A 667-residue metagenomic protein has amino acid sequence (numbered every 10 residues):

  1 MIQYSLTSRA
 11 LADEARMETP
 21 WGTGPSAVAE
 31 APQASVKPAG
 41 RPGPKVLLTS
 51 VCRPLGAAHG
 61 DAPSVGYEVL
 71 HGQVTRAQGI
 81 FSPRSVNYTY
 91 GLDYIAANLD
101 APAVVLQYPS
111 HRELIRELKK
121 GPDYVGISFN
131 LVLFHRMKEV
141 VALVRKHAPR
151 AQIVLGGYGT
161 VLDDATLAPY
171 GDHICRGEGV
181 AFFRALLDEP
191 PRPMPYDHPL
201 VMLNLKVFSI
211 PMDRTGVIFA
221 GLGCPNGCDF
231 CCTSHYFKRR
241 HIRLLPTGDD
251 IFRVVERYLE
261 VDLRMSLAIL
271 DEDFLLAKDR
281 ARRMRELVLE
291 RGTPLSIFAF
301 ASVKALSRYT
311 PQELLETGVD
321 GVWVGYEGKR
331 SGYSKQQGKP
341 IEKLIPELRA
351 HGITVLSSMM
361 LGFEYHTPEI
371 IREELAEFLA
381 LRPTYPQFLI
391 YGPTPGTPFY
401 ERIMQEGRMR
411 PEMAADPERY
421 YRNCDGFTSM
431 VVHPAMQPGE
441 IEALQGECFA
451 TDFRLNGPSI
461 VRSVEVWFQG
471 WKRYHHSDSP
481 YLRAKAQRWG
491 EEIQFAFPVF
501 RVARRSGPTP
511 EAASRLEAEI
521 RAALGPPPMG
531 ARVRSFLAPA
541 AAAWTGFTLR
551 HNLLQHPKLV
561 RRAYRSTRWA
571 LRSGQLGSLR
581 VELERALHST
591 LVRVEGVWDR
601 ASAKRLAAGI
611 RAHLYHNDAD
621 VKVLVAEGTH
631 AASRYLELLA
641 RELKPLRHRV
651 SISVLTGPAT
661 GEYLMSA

Functional and structural regions predicted by a protein language model:
M1-V69, Q107, E117-K120, R150 (+8 more regions): Radical SAM enzyme core and accessory elements
I2-R264: Acidic, low-complexity intrinsically disordered segments
L55-A58, D163-A165, D279, L361-E369 (+2 more regions): Flexible glycine/acidic-rich beta-alpha junction loops that bind and position SAM and/or redox cofactors in anaerobic
K146-Q152, L295, V319, G352-I353 (+1 more regions): A short helix->loop->beta-strand "cap" motif at the edges of active sites that frequently abuts
V154-T160, I269-F274, A626-E627: Glycine-rich beta-strand-to-loop/alpha-helix junction loops that act as flexible
T166-F183, P311-V324, E373-F388, P645 (+1 more regions): Structural recognition of alpha->loop->beta junctions
V201-L356, L361-F363, E369-A376: Radical SAM [4Fe-4S] cluster-binding motif and immediate context
R600-S666: Amphipathic alpha-helical interaction surfaces in cytosolic regulatory modules
